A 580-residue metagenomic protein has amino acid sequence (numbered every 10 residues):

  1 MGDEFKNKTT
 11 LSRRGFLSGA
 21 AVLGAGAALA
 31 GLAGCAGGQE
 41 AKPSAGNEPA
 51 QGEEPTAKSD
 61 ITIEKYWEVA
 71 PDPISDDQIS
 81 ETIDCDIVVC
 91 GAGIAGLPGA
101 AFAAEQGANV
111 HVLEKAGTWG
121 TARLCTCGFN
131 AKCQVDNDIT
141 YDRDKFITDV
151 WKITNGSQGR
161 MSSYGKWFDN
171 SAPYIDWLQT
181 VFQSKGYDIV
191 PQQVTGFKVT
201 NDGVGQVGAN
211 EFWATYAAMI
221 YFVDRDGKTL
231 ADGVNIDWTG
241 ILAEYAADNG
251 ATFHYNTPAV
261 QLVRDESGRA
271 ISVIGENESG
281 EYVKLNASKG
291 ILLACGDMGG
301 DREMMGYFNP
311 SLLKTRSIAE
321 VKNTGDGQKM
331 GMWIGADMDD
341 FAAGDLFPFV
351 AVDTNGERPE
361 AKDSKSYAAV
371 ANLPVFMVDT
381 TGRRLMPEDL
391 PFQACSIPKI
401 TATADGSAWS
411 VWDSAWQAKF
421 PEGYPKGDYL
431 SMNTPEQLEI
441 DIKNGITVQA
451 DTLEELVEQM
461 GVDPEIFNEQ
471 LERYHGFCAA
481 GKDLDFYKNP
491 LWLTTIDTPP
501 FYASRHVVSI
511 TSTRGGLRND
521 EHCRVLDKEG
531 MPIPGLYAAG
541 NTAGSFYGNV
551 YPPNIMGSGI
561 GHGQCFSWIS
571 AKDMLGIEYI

Functional and structural regions predicted by a protein language model:
M1-S12, A25-A28: N-terminal secretory signal peptides
L11-A20: N-terminal export leaders
I79-G93: Beta1/beta-strand and adjacent pyrophosphate-binding region of the FAD-binding site in flavoprotein oxidoreductases
Q106-A122: Glycine-rich FAD pyrophosphate-binding loop
D169-E281, R302-E303, A351, C478-T498: Conserved redox-cofactor binding core of oxidoreductases
E278-E281, L285-T354, N554-M556, I560-I569: Glycine-rich loop(s) and the adjacent beta-strand/alpha-helix scaffold that form part
Q328-M330, I334-V462: An anion/pyrophosphate-binding glycine-rich loop and adjacent beta-alpha core in soluble alpha-beta enzymes
I466-F546, V550: A glycine-rich dinucleotide-binding beta-alpha-beta segment and adjacent secondary-structure elements that constitute
